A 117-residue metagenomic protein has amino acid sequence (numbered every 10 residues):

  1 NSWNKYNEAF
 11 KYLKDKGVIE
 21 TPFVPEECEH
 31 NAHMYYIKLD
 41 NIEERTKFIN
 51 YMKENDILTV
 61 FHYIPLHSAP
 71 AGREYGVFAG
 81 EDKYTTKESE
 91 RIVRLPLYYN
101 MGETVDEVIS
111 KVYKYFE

Functional and structural regions predicted by a protein language model:
N1-E117: PLP-dependent aminotransferase class I/II
